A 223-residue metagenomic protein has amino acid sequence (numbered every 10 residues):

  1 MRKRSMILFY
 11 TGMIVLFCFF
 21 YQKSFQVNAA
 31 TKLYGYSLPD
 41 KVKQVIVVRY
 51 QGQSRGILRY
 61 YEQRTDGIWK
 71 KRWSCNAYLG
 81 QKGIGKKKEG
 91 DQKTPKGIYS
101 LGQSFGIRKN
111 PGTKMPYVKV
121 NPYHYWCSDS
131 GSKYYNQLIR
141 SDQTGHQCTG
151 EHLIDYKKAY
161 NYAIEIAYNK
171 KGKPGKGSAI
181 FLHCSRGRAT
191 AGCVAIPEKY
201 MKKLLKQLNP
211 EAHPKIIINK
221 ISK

Functional and structural regions predicted by a protein language model:
R4-F25: Sec-dependent N-terminal signal peptides of Gram-positive bacterial secreted proteins and lipoproteins
V27-A191, M201-K223: Cell wall/extracellular polymer interaction/catalysis modules
G192-I196: Extended catalytic/binding region for NAD+/ADP-ribose chemistry, centered on the ART fold
